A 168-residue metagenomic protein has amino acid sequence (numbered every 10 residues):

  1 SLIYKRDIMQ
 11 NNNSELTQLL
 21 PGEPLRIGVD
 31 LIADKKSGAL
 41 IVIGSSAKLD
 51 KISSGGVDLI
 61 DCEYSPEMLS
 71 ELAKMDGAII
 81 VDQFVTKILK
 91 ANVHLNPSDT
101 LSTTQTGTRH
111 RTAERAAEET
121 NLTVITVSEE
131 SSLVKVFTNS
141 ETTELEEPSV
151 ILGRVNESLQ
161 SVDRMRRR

Functional and structural regions predicted by a protein language model:
I3-R168: Divalent-cation
